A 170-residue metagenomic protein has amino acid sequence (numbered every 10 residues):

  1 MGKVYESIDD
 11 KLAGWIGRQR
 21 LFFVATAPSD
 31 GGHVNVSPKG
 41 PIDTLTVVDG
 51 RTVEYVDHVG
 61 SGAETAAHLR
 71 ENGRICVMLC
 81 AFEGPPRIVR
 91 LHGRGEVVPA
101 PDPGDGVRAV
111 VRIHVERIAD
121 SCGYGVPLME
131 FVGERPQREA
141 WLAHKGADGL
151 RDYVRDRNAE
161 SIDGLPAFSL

Functional and structural regions predicted by a protein language model:
M1-L170: Binding-site signature for planar aromatic cofactors or substrates
